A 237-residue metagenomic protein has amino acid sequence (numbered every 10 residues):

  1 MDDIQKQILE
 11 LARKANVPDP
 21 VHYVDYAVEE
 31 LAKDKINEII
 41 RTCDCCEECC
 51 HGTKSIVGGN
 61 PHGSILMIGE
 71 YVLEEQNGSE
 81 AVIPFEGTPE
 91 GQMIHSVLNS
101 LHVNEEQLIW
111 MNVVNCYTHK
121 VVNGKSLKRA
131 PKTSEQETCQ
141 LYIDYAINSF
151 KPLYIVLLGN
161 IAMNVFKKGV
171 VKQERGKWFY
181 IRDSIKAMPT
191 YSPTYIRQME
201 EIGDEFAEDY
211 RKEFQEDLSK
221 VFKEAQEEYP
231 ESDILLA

Functional and structural regions predicted by a protein language model:
D2-A237: A polyanion-binding, active-site-adjacent surface
